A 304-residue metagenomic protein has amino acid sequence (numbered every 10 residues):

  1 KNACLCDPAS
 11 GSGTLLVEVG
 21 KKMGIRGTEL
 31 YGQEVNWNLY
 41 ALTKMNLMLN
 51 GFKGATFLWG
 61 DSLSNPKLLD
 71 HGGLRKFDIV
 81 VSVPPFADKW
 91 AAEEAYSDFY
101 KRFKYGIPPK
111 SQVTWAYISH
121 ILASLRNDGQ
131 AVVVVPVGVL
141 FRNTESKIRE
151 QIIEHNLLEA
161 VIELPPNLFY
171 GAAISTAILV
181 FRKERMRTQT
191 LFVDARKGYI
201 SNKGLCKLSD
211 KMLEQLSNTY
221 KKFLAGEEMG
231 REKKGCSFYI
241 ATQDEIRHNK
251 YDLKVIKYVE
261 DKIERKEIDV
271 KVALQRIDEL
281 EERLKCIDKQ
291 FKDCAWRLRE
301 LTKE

Functional and structural regions predicted by a protein language model:
K1-S82, A87-S97, K101-K104, V135-G138 (+1 more regions): Conserved S-adenosyl-L-methionine
H71-E304: A conserved structural/catalytic subdomain of Rossmann-like adenosyl-cofactor enzymes
